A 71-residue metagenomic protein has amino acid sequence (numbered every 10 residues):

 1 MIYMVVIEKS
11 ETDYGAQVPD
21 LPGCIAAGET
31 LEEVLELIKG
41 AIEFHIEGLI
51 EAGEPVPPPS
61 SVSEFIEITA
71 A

Functional and structural regions predicted by a protein language model:
M1-Y3, L37-A71: Short, charged, surface-exposed hinge/linker loops at domain edges that act as mobile lids or interdomain connectors
I7-L21: Short aromatic-glycine-(Arg/Gly/Cys) micro-motifs in beta-strand/loop hairpins
S10, T30, F65-I68: Intrinsic disorder/low-complexity segments enriched in polar/small residues
G15, P22-E33, L37, A41 (+1 more regions): Amphipathic, hydrophobic secondary-structure cores in small proteins
P19-P22, P57-P59: Proline-rich low-complexity regions
